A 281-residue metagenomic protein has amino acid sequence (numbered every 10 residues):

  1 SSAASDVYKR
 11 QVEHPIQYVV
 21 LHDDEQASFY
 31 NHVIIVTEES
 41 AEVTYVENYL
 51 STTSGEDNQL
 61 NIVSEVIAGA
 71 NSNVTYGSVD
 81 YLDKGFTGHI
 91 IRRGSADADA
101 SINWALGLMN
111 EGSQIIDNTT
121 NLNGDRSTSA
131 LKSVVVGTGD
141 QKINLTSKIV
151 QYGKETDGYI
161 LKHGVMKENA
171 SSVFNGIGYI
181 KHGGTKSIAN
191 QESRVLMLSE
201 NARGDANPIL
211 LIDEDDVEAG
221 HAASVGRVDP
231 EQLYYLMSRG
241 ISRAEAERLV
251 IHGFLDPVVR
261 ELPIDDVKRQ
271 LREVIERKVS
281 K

Functional and structural regions predicted by a protein language model:
S1-S2, Y8-Y234, S238-I241, L262-K281: Conserved beta-strand/loop scaffold segments within soluble protein domains that form the structured core and edges
G184, E247-I251: Short cationic/low-complexity microdomains
D229-Q232, V250-D256: Small/polar glycine-rich anion-binding or flexible loop at a beta-alpha turn
